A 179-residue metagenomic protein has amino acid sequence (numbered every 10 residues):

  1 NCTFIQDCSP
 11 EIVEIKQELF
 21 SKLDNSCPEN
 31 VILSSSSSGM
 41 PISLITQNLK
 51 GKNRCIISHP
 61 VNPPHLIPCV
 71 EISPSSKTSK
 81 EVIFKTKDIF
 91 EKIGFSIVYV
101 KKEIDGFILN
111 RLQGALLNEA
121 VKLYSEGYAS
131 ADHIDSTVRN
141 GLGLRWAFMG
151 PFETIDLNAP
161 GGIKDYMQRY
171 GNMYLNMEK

Functional and structural regions predicted by a protein language model:
N1-I32: Rossmann-like NAD(P)-binding element
I32-K102, G106-N110: Rossmann-fold dinucleotide-binding core
S38-M40, V61-P63, E103-G106, V138-G143 (+1 more regions): Glycine-rich beta-alpha junction loops
V70, V121-K122, D135, F152-T154 (+1 more regions): Amphipathic alpha-helical segments within well-ordered protein domains
T86, S130-G141: Short, well-structured alpha-helical segments that form the helix of a local strand-helix-strand
E91, V121-S130: C-terminal regulatory/interaction module of P-loop NTP-utilizing enzymes
L109, Q113-E119: Structural/interface elements that position substrates and couple domains in central-metabolism enzymes
G143-K179: Interdomain hinge/lid region at the active-site interface of Rossmann-like NAD(P)-dependent oxidoreductases
